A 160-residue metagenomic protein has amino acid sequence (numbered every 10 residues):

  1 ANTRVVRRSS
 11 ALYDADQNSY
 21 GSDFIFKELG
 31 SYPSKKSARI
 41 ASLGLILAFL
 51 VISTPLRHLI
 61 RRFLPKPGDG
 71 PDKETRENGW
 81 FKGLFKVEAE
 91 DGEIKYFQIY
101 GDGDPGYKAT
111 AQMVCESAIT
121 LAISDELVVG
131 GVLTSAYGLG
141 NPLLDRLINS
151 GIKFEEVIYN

Functional and structural regions predicted by a protein language model:
A1-N160: C-terminal catalytic/substrate-binding lobe primarily of soluble NAD(P)-dependent oxidoreductases
